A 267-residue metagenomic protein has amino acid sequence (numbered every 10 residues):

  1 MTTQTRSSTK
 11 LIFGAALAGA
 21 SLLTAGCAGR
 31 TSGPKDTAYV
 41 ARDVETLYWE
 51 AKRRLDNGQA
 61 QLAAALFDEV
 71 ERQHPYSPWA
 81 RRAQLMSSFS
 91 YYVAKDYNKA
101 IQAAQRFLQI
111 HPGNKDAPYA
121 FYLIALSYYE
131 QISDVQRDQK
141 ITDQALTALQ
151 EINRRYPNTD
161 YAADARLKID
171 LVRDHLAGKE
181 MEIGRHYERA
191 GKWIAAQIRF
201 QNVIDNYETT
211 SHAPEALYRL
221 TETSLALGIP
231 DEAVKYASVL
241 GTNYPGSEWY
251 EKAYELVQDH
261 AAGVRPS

Functional and structural regions predicted by a protein language model:
T2-R6, L23-S267: Acidic, polar-rich low-complexity tracts and alpha-helical solenoid repeat scaffolds
S7-L11: Short, Lys/Arg-rich cytosolic juxtamembrane segment immediately N-terminal
G14-T24: Bacterial N-terminal signal peptides
